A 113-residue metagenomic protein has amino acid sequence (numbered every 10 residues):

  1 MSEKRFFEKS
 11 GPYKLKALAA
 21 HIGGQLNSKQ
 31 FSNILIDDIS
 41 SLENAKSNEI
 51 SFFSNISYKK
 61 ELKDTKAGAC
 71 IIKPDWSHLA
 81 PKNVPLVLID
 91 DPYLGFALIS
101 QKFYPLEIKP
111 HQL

Functional and structural regions predicted by a protein language model:
M1-L113: Terminal amphipathic alpha-helical/low-complexity segments used for targeting or macromolecular assembly
